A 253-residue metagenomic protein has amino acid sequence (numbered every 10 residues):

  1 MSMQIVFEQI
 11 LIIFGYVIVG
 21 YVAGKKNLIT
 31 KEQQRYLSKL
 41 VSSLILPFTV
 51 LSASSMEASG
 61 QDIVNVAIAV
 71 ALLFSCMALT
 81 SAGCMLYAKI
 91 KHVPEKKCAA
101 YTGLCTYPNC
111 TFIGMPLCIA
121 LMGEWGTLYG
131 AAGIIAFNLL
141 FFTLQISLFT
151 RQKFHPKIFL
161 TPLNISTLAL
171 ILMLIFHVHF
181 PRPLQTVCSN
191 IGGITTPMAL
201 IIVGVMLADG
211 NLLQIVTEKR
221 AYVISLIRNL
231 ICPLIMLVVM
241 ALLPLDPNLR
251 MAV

Functional and structural regions predicted by a protein language model:
M1-V253: Alpha-helical transmembrane segments of multi-pass small-molecule/ion transporters
